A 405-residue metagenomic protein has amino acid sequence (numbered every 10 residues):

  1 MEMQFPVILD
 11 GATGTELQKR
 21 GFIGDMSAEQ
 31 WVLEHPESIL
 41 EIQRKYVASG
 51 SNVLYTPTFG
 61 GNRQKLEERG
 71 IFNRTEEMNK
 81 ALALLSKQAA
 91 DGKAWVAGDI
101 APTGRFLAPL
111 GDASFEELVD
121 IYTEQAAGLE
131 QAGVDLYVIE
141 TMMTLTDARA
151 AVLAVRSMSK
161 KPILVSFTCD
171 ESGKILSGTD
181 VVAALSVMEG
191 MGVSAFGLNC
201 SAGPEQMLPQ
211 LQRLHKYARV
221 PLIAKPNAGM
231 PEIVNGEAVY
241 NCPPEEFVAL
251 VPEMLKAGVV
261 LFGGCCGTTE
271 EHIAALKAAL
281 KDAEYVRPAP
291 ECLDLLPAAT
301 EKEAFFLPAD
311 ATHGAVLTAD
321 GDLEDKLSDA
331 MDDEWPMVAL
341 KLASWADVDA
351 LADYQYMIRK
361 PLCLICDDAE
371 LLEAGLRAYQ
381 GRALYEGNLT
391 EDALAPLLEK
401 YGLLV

Functional and structural regions predicted by a protein language model:
M1-V405: Domain-level signal for soluble alpha/beta catalytic cores
